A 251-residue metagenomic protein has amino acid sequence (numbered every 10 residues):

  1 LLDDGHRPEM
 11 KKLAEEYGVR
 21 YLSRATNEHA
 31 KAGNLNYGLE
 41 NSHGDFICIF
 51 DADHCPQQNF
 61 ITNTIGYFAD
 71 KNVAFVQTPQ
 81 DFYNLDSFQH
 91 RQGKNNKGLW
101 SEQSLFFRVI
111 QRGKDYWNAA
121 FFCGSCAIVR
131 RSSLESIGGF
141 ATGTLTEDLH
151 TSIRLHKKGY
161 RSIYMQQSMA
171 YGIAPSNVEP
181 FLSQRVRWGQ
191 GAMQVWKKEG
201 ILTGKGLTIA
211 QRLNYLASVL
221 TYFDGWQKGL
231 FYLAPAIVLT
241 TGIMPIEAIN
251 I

Functional and structural regions predicted by a protein language model:
D3-M10, T26-N27: A conserved acidic beta->alpha catalytic loop
D4, T78, Q167: Cofactor-binding loop segments of dinucleotide-utilizing enzymes, especially the Rossmann-like FAD- and NAD(P)+-binding
E15-G18, L22-F46, Q58-L145, H156-K157 (+1 more regions): Long helical/loop segments within the catalytic core of UDP-sugar-dependent glycosyltransferases, especially the large
G143, S152-A170: Catalytic donor-sugar/metal-binding loop of nucleotide-sugar-dependent glycosyltransferases
Q166-P180: Active-site donor/metal-binding and catalytic loop motifs of nucleotide-sugar-dependent glycosylation enzymes
A210-I251: Alpha-helical bilayer-embedded segments of polytopic membrane proteins, i.e., transmembrane/intramembrane helices
